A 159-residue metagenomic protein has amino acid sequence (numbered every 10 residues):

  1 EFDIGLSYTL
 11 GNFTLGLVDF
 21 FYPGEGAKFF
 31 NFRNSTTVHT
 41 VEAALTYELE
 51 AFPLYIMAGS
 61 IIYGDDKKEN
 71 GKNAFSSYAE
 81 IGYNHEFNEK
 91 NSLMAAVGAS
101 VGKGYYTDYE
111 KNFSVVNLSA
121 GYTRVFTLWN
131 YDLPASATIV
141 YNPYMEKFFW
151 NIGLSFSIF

Functional and structural regions predicted by a protein language model:
E1-S7: Glycine/small-residue-rich interface belts in oligomeric ring/scaffold proteins and their assembly partners
F2, T37-V41, G71-A79, N112-L118 (+2 more regions): Residues that define the transmembrane beta-barrel architecture of outer-membrane proteins
G5, N31-S35, A44-T46, K67-G71 (+3 more regions): Outer-membrane beta-barrel proteins
L10-F13, Y22, E48-L54, N84-S92 (+2 more regions): Outer-membrane beta-barrel channels and translocator barrels
F13-F30, A43, L54-D66, L93-Y105 (+1 more regions): Transmembrane beta-strand segments that form the barrel wall of outer-membrane beta-barrel proteins
D19, H39, A58, Y83-H85 (+2 more regions): Polar/charged side chains located within well-ordered beta-strands of beta-rich proteins
D66-Y109: A mid-sequence, solvent-exposed acidic-amphipathic segment
A120, F126, E146-F159: Outer-membrane beta-barrel "beta-signal"
